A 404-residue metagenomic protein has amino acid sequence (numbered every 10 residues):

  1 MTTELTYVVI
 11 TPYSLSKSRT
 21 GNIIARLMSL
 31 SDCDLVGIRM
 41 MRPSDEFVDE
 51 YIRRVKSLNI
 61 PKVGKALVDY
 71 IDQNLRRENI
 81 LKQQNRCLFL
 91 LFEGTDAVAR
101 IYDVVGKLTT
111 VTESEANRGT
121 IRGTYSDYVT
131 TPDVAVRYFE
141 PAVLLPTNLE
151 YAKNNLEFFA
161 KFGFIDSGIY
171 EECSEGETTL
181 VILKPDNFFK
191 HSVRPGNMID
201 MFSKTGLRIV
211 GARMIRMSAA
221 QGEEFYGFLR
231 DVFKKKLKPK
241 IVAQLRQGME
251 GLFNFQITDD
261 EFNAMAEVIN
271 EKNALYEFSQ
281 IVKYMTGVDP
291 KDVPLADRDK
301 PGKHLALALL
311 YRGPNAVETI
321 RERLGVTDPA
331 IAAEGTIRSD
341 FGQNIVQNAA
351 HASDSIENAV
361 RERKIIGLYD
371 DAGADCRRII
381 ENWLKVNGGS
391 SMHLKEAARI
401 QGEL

Functional and structural regions predicted by a protein language model:
M1-L404: Non-catalytic terminal and connector segments of soluble metabolic enzymes
